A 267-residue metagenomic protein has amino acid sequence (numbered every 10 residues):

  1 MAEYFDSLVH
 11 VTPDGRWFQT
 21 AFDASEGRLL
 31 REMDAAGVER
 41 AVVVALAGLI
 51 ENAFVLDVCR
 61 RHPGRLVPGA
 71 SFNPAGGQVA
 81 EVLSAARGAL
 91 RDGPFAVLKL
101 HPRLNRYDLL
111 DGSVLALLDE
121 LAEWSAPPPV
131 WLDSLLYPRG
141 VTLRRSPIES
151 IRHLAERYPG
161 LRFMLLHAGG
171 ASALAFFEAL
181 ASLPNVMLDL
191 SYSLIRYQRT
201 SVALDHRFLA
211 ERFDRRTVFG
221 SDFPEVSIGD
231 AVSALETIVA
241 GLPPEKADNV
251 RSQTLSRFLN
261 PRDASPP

Functional and structural regions predicted by a protein language model:
M1-S7, F22-R40, F213-V218, S227-P267: Mid-to-C-terminal alpha-helical segments outside catalytic/metal-binding sites
F5-D14, D133, H167: Histidine-centered divalent metal-coordination motifs
L8, M33, V55, L98 (+6 more regions): Conserved, mostly hydrophobic/aromatic
H10-A24: Acidic/histidine-rich helix-loop elements that form or flank divalent-metal/phosphate-binding sites at the catalytic
A21-M33, G77-L90, A173: Short, acidic/polar
E39, I50-R145, V186, I195: Active-site gating/metal-coordination segments in enzymes
G77-L117, G140, V202-G241, E245 (+1 more regions): Ligand-binding grooves and catalytic loops that recognize ribose/phosphate and carbohydrate rings, and esterified lipid
A96, L110-V218: Catalytic pocket-lining loop regions of alpha/beta-barrel enzymes, especially the amidohydrolase/enolase/GH5 lineages
